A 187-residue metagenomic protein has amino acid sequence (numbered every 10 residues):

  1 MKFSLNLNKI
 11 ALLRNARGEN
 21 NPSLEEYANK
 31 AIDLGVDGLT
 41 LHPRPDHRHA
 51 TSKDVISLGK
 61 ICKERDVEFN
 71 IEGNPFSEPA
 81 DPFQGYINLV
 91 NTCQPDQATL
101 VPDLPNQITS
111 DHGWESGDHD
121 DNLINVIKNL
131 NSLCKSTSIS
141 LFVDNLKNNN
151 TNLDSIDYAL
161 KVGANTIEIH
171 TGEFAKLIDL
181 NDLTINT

Functional and structural regions predicted by a protein language model:
M1-F69, P75-S77, N91-C93, Y158-K161 (+1 more regions): Conserved N-terminal beta1-alpha1 strand-loop-helix module at the mouth
K2-N8, Q94-L104, A164-G172: Non-cysteine beta-strand/loop elements that form the S-adenosyl-L-methionine
L5, L130-N131, T137-I139, V143-N145 (+1 more regions): Generic low-polarity alpha-helical segments
N20-P22, P45-K63, E78-G85, L104-N129 (+2 more regions): Active-site-adjacent beta->alpha loops and helix N-cap segments on the catalytic face of soluble alpha/beta enzymes
D37-P45, T99-L100, S138-L141, I167-H170: Short beta-strand segments at enzyme active-site cores
F69-S77, C93, A98, N106-S138 (+1 more regions): Internal alpha/beta domain cores that form substrate/cofactor-binding pockets in large enzymes and binding proteins
S136-E168: Hydrophobic, aromatic-enriched interface-forming segments
